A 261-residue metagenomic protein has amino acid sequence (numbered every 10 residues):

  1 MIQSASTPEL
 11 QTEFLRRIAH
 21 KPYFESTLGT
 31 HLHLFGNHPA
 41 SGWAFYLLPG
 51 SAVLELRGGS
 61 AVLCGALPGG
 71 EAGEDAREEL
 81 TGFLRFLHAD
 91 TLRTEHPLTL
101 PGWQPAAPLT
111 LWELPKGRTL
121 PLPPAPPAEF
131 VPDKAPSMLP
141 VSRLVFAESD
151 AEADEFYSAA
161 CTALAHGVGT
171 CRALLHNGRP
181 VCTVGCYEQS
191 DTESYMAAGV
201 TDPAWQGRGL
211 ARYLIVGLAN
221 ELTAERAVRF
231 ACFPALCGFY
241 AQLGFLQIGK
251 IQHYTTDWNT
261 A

Functional and structural regions predicted by a protein language model:
M1-G29, P108-W112, K116-F156: Short amphipathic alpha-helix that is part of the acyltransferase structural core
M1-L100, A147-A151: N-terminal charged segments
L56-R57, E152-V200: A conserved beta-strand-loop-helix scaffold within acyl/acetyltransferase catalytic domains
A72-F83, A197, T201-P203, G207-E221 (+1 more regions): Conserved acetyl-CoA-binding loop-helix of GNAT-fold acetyltransferases
P97-A107, R212, P234-I251: Conserved active-site alpha-helix within GNAT-family acetyltransferase domains
P105-G117, L246-A261: Conserved catalytic-core motifs of GNAT/GCN5-like acyltransferases
A227-F233: Conserved hydrophobic beta-strand within the GNAT/NAT acetyltransferase core sheet that lines the active-site cleft
